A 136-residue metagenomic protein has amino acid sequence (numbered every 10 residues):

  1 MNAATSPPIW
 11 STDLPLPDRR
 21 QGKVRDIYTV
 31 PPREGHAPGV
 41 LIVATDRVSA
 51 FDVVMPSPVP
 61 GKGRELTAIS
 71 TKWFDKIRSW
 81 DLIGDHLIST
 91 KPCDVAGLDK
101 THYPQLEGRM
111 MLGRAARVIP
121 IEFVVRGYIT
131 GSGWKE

Functional and structural regions predicted by a protein language model:
N2-E136: Active-site loop/lid in soluble adenylation, ligation, and acyl-transfer enzymes
